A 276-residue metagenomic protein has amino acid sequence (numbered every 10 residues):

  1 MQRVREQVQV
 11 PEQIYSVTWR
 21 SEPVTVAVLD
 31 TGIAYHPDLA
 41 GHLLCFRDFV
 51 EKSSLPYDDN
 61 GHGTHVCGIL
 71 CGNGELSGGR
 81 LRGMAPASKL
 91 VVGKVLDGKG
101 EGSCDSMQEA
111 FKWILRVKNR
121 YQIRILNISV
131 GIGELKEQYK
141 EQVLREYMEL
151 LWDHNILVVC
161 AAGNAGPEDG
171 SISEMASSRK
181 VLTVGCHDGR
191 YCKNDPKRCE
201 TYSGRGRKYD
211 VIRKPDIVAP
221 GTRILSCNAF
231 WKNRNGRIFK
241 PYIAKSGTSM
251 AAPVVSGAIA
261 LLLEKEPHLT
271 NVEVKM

Functional and structural regions predicted by a protein language model:
M1-T25, D38, G133, E137 (+2 more regions): Protease zymogen maturation seam
Y15-A27, I33-C45, S53-D105, Y121-R124 (+3 more regions): Subtilisin-like serine protease catalytic core
G32-A34, L39, D188-G189, T222: Acidic glycine-/aspartate-rich tracts in secreted/extracellular proteins
Y35, L76, A165-G170, R190-C192: Active-site environment of divalent metal-dependent phosphoester hydrolases
C67-L70, V91-D97, G221-M276: Hydrolase catalytic cores
V91, L157-V159, T183-V184, V218 (+1 more regions): Structural detector of well-ordered beta-strand residues that form the stable sheet scaffold of enzyme domains
V95-K180, Y209-I212, F230-K232, G236-S246 (+1 more regions): Substrate-binding/access-modulating region of protease and related hydrolase catalytic domains
S203-L225: Internal glycine-rich alpha/beta core junctions
